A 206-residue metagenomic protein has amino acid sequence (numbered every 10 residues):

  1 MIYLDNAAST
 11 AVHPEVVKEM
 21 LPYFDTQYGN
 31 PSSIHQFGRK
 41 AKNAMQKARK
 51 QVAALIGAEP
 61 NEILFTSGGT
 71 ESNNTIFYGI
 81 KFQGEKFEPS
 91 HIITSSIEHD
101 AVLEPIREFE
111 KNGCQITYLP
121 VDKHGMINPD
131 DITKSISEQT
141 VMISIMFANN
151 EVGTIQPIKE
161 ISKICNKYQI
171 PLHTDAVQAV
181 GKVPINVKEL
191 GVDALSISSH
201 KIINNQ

Functional and structural regions predicted by a protein language model:
M1-Q206: Pyridoxal 5′-phosphate
